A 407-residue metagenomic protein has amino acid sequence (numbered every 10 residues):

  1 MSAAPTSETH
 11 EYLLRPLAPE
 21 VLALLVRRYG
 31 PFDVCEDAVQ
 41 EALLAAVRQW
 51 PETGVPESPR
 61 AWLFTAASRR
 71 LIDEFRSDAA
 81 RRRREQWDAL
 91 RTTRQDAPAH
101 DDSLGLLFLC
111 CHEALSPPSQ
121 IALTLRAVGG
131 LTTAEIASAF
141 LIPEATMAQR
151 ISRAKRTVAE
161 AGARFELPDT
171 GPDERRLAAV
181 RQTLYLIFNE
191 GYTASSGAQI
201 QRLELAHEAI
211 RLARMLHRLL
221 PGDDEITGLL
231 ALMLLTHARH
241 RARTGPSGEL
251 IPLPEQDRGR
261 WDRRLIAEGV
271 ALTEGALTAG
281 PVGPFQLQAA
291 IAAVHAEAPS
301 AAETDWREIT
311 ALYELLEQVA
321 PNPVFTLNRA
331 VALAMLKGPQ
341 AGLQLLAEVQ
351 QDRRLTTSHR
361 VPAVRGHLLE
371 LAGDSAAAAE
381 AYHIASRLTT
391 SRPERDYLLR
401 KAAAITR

Functional and structural regions predicted by a protein language model:
M1-A23, D33, E174-Q182, L186: A short, charge-rich alpha-helical start-of-domain segment used by transcription regulators
L13-D33, A45-Q49, F75, F108 (+3 more regions): Amphipathic, Lys/Arg- and hydrophobic-enriched alpha-helical face
D37-L44, E57-R69: Structural recognition of an alpha-helix C-terminal capping motif at a helix-to-coil junction
G54, T65-Q86, E160: Arg/Lys-rich amphipathic alpha helix in sigma70-family domain 2
R82-E135, I142-E314: Amphipathic helix-loop-helix modules that constitute alpha-helical solenoid scaffolds
L229, M233-T236, Q288, A292 (+4 more regions): "A position-specific structural signal for the A-helix of alpha-solenoid helical repeats
